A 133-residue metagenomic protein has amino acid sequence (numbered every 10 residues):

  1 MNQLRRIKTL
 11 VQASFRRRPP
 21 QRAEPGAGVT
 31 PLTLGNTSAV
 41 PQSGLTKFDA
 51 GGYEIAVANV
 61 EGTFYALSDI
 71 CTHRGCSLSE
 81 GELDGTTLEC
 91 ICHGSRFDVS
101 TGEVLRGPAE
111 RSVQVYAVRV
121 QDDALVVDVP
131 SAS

Functional and structural regions predicted by a protein language model:
M1-G85, V99, S112-S133: N-terminal pre-ligand scaffold of iron-sulfur
C71, C90-H93: Short cysteine clusters
G85-I91, V104-V113: Short cysteine/histidine-rich metal-coordination sites, predominantly Zn2+-binding motifs
R96: Short helix-to-coil "ATP-lid" hinge immediately C-terminal to the conserved N-box Asn in the Bergerat
